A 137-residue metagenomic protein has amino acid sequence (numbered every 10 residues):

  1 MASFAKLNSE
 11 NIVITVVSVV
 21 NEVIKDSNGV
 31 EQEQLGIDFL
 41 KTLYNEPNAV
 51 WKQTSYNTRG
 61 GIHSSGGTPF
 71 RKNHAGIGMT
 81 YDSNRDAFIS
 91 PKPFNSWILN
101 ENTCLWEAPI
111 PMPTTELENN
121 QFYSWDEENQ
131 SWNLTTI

Functional and structural regions predicted by a protein language model:
M1-I137: Interaction-interface detector
